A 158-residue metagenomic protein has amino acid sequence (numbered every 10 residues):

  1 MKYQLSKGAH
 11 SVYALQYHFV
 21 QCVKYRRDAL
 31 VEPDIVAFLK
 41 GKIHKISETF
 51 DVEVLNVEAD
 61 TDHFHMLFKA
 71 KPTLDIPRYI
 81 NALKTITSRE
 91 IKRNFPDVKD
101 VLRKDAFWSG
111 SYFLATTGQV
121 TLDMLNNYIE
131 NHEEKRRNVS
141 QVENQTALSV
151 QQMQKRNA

Functional and structural regions predicted by a protein language model:
M1-A158: Basic nucleic-acid-binding interfaces
